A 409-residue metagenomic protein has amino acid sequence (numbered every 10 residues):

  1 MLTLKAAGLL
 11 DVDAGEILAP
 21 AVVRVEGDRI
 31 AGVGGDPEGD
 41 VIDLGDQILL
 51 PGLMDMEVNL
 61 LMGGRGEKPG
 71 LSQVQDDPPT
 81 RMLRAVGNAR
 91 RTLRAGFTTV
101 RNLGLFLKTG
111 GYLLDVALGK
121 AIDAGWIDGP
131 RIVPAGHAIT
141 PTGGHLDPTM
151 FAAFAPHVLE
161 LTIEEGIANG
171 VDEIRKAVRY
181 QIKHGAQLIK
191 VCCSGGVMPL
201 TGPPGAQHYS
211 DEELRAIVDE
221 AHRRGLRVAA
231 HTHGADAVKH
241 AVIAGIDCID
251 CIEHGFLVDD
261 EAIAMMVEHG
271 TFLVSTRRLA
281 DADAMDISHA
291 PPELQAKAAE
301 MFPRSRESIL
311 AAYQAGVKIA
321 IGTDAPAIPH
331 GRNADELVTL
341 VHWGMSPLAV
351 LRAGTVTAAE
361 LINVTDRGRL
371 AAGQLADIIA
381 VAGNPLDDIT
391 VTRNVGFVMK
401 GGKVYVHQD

Functional and structural regions predicted by a protein language model:
L2-T3, L9-L50, E67, L71-S72: Histidine-rich, glycine-flanked metal-binding segment
D11, R352-V356, A372-D409: C-terminal cap of metal-dependent C-N hydrolases
Q47-A124, E212, D236-A237, A241-A244: Metal-associated gating/positioning segment near the N- to mid-region
L60-R81, T142-I163, G196-D211, V242 (+1 more regions): Active-site gating loops and adjacent loop-to-helix segments of metal-dependent hydrolytic enzymes
G64-E67, D115, H145-L146, P199-L200 (+6 more regions): Histidine/acidic-residue-rich catalytic or RNA/ligand-binding cores of hydrolases and nuclease-related proteins
R84-Y112, D128-A138, A186-P199, R227 (+2 more regions): Divalent metal-dependent hydrolysis catalytic cores, especially in the metallo-beta-lactamase
A117, N169-F272, H289, A299-I319 (+1 more regions): Histidine/acidic residue-rich metal-binding segments in metalloenzymes
R223-R224, E293, A299-N384: His/Asp/Glu-enriched, well-ordered alpha-helical/loop segment that forms or immediately abuts the divalent-metal
